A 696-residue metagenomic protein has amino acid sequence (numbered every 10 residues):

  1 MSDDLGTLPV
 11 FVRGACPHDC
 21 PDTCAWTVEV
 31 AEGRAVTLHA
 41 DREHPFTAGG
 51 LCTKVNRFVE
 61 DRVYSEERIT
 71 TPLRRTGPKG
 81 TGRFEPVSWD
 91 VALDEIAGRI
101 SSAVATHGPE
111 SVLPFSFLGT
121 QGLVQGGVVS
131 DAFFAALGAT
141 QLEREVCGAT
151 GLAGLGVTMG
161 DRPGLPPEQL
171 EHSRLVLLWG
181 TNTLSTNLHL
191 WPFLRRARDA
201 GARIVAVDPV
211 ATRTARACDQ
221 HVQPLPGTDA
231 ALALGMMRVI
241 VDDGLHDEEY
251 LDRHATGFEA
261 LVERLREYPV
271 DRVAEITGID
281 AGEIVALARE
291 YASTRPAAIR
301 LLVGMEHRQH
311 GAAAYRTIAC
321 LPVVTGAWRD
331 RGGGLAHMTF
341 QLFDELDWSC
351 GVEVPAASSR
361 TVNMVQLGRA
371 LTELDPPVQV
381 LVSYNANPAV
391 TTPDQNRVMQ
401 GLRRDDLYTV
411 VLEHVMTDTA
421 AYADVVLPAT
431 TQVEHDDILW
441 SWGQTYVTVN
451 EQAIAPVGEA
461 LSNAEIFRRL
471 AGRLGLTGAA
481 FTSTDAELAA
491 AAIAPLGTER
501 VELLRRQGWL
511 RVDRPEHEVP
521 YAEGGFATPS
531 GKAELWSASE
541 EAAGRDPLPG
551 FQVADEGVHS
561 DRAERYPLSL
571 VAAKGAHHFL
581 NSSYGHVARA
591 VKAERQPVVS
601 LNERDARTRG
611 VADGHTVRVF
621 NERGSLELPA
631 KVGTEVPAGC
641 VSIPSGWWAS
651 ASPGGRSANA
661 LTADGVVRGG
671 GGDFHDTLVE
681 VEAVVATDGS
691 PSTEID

Functional and structural regions predicted by a protein language model:
M1-D243, D280, Y384, A651-D696: N-terminal export/assembly segments and adjacent metallocofactor-ligating motifs of anaerobic energy-metabolism
A15, V398-M399, R403-Y408, L412-T417 (+2 more regions): Phosphate/diphosphate-binding loops
V36, L142, D247-E248, I284 (+10 more regions): Acidic/polar loop patches that form or flank catalytic/metal-binding clefts of enzymes that bind anionic ligands
R68, R75-P86, D243-A281, A453-A527 (+5 more regions): N-terminal leader/propeptide and maturation segments of large enzyme subunits in energy/redox metabolism and hydrolases
G126-V207, T214, A230-L234, A319-Y422 (+3 more regions): Extended redox/cofactor-interaction regions of prokaryotic respiratory oxidoreductases
R216-P224, T430-V433, T445-V457: Short beta-alpha connecting loops at secondary-structure transitions that line or flank enzyme active sites
M236, H254-L367: Active-site phosphate/pyrophosphate-binding segments
P456-V457, S462-G508, D513, H586-S600 (+1 more regions): Long, contiguous, secondary-structure-rich segments that constitute the structural scaffold of globular domains
